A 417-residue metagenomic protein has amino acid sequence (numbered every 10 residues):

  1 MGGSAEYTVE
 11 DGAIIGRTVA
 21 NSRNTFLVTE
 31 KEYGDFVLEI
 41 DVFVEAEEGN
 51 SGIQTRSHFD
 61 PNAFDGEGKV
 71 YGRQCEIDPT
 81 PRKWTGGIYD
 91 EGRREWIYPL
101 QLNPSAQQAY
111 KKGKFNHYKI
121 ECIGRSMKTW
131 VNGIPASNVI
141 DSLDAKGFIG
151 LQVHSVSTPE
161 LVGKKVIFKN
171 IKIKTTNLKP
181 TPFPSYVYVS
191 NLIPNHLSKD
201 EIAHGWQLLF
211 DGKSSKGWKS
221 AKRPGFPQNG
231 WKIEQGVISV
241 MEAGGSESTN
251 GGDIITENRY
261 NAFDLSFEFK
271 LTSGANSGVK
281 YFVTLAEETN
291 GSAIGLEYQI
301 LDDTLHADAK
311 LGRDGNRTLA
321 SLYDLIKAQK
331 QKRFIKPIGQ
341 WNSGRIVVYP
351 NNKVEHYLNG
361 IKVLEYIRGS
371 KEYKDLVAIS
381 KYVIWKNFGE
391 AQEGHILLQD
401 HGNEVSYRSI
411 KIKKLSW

Functional and structural regions predicted by a protein language model:
M1-W417: Carbohydrate-interacting regions of secretory-pathway proteins
